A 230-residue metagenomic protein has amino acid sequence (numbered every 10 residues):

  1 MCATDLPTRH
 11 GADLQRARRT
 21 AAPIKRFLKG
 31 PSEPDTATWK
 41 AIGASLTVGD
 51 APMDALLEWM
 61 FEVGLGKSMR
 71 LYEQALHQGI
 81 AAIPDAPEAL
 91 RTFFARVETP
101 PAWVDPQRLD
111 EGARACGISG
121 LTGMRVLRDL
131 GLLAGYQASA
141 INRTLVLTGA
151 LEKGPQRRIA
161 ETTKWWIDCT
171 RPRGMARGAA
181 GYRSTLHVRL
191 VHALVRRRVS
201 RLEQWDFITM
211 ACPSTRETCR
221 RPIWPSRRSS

Functional and structural regions predicted by a protein language model:
M1-I223, R227-S230: Mature, function-bearing regions of proteins
